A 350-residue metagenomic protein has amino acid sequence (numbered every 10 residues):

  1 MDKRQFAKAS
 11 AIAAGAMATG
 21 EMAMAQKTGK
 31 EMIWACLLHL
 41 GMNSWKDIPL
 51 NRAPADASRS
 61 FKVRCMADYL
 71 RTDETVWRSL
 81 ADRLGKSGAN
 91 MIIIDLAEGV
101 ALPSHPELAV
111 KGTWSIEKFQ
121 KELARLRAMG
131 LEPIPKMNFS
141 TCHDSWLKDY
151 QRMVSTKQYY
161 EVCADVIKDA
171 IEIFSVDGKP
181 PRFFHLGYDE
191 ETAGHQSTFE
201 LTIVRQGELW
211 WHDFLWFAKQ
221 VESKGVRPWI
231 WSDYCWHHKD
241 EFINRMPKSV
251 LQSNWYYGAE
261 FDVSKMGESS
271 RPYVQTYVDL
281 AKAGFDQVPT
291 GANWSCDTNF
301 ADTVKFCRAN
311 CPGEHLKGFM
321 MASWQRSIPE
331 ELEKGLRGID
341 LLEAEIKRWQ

Functional and structural regions predicted by a protein language model:
Q5-A25: N-terminal export signals
Q26-M32: N-terminal amphipathic alpha-helix/helix-capping segment at the start of soluble metabolic enzymes
L37-L251, Y256: Aromatic-lined carbohydrate-binding surfaces of glycoside hydrolases
E117-L123, V162-V166, N254-V263, N310-S327 (+1 more regions): Short, basic, helix/turn surface patches
P133, P228, Q287-V288, L316: Hydrophobic anchor at the start of a short beta-strand that flanks the dinucleotide cofactor-binding loop
K239-N293: Glycoside hydrolase catalytic-domain groove-lining segments
V288-Q350: Substrate-binding cleft of secreted/luminal carbohydrate-active enzymes
